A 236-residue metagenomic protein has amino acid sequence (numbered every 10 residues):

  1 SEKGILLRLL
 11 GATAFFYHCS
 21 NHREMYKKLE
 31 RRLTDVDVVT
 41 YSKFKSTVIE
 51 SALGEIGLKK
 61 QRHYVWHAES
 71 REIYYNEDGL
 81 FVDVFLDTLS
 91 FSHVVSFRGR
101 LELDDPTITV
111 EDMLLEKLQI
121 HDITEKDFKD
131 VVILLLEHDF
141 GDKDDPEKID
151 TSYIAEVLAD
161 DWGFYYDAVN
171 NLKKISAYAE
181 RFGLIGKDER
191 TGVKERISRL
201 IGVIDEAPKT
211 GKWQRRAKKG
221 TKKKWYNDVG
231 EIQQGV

Functional and structural regions predicted by a protein language model:
S1-G4, L53-G57, L135: Hydrophobic, Leu/Ile/Phe/Ala-enriched alpha-helical segments that form helix-helix packing faces
S1-V36, T40-E50, T109, N227-V236: Active-site nucleotide-donor binding segment shared across nucleotidyl transfer reactions
Y17-S20, R71-N76, V94-V95, V157-L158: Short, solvent-exposed polar/charged micro-motifs at secondary-structure junctions
L33, G79, I123-K126: Residue-level recognition of hydrophobic positions within alpha-helical transmembrane segments
V36, S70-E72, L80-D83, D104-P106 (+1 more regions): Generic beta-strand structural signal
E50-H93: Conserved catalytic core of two-metal-ion nucleotidyltransferases
L86-V236: Catalytic cores of NTP-dependent nucleotidyl/adenyl transfer enzymes across multiple folds
